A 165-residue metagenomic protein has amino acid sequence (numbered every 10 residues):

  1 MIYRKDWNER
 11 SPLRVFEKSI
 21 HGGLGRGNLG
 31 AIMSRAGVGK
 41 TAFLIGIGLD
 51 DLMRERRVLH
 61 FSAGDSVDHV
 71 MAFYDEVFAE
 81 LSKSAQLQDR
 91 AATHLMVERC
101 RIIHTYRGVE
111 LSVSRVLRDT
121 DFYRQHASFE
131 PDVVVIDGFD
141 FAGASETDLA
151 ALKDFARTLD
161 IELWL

Functional and structural regions predicted by a protein language model:
M1-K5: Charged, amphipathic alpha-helical linker segments immediately N-terminal to NTP-binding catalytic cores
E9-G23: Pre-Walker A adenine-sensing motif
G22-L24, D50-M53, H94-E98, R124-F129 (+1 more regions): Conserved catalytic network of the ASCE P-loop NTPase/AAA+ motor domain
G30-M33: Short hydrophobic/aromatic beta-strand immediately N-terminal to the Walker A/P-loop
A36: The conserved Walker
G39: Conserved glycine(s) of the Walker
A42-T105: Conserved P-loop
R101-I161: Phosphate-binding/switch loop-helix module in NTP-utilizing enzymes
